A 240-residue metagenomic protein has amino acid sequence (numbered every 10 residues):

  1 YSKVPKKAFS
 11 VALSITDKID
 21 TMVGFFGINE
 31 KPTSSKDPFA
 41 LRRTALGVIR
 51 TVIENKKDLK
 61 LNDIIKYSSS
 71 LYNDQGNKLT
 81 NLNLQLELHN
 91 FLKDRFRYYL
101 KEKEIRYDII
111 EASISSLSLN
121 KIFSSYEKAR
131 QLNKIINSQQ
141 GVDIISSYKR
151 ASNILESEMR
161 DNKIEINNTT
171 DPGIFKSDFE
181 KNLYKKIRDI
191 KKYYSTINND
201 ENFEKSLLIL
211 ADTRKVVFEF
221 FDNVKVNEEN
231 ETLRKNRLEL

Functional and structural regions predicted by a protein language model:
Y1-L240: Amphipathic alpha-helical "coupling" segments that flank catalytic cores
